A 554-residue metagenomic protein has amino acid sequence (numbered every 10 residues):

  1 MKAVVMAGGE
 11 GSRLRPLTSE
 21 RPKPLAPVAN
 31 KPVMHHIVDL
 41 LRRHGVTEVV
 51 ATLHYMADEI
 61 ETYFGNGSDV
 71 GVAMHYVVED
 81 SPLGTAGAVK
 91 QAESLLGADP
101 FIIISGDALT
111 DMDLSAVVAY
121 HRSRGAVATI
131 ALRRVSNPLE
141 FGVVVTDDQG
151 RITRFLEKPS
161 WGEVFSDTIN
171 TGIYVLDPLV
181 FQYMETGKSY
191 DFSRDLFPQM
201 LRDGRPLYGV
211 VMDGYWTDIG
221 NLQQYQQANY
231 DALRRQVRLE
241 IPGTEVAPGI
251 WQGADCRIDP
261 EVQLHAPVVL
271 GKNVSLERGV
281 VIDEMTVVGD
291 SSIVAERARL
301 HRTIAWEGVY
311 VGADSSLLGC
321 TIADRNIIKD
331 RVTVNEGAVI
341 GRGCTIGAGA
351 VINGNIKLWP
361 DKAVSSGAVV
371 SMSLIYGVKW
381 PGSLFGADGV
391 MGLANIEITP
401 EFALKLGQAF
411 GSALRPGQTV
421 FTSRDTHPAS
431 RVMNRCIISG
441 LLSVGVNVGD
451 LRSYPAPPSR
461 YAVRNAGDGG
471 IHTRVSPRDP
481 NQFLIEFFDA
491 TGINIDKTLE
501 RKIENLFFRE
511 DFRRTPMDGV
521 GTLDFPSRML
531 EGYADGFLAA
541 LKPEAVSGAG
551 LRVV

Functional and structural regions predicted by a protein language model:
K2-V5, R13, S19, P27-A116 (+3 more regions): Conserved N-terminal catalytic core of the sugar/cofactor nucleotidyltransferase
P100-I102, L109, S115-R122, V135-P138 (+1 more regions): Catalytic-core segments of class I nucleotidyltransferases/pyrophosphorylases that form NMP-activated intermediates
R124-R134: A short, conserved acidic/glycine-rich loop-to-beta-strand motif that forms the donor nucleotide-sugar/metal
K188, R202-H301: Extended, small-residue-rich solenoid/repeat segments and analogous flexible loops that form exposed scaffolds
A295-V390, A394: Glycine-rich hexapeptide-repeat left-handed beta-helix
S383-N395, L414-P416, D511-D524, S547: Gly-rich Lys/Arg/Thr-decorated short loops/hinges at beta-loop-alpha junctions or inter-strand turns that position
K405, F483-V554: Gly/Ser/Thr-enriched, mixed-charge loops and adjacent short helices that form phosphate/oxyanion-binding elements
T419-Q482: N-terminal small/polar loop signature for handling phosphorylated ligands or for N-terminal nucleophile
